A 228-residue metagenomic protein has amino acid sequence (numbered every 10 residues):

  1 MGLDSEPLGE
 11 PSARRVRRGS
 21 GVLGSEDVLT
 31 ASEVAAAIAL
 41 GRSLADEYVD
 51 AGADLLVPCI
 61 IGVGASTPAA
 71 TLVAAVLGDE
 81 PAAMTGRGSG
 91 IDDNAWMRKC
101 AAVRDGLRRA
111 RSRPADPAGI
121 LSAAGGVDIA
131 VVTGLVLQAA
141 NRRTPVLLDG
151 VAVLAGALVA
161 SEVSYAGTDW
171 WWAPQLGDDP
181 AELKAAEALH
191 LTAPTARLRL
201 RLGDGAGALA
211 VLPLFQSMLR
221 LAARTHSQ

Functional and structural regions predicted by a protein language model:
M1-Q228: N-terminal loops that bind phosphate or other acidic moieties and the adjacent beta-alpha structural core
